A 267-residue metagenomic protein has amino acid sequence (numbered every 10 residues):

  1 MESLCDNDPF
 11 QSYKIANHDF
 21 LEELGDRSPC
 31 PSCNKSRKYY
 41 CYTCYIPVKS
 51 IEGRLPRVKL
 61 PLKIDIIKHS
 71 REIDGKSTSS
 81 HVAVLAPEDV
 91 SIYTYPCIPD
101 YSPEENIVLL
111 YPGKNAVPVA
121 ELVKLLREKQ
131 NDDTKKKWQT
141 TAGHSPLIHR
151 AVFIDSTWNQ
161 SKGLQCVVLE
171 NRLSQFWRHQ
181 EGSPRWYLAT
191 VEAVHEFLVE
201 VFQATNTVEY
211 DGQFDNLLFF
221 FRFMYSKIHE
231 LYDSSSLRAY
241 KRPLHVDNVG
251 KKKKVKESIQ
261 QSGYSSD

Functional and structural regions predicted by a protein language model:
M1-D19: A broadly conserved sequence feature marking short terminus-proximal activation segments in nucleic acid-centric
Y13-K59: Cys/His-rich short segments
E22, S32-C33, S70-D74, S102 (+3 more regions): Short amphipathic alpha-helical molecular recognition features
R27, K63-K68, F176-G182: Short interface patches used for recognition in eukaryotic signaling and trafficking proteins
Y42, S80, E192-E196: Amphipathic alpha-helical interface elements that mediate macromolecular binding in regulatory proteins
P47-S80: Short microdomains enriched in Cys/His and/or Lys/Arg
A83-L164: S-adenosyl-L-methionine/SAH cofactor-binding core of RNA-modifying enzymes
H144-S145, H149-A151, S156-D267: C-terminal folded domains that constitute the principal catalytic or ligand-binding module of multi-domain proteins
